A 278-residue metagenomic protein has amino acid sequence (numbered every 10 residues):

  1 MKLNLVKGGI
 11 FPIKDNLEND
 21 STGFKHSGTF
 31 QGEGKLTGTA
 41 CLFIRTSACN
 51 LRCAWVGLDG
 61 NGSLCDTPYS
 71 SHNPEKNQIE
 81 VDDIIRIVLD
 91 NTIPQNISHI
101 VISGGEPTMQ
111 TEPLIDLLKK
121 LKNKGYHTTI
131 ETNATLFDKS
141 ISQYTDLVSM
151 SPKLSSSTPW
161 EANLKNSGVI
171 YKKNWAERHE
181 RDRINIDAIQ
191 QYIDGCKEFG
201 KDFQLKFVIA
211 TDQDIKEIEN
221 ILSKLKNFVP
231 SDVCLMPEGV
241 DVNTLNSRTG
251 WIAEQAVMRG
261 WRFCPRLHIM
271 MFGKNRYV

Functional and structural regions predicted by a protein language model:
M1-L3, G8-I10, N16, T22-K25 (+4 more regions): Conserved Radical SAM active-site core
G28-G32: Short secondary-structure capping/turn segments at boundaries of alpha-helices and beta-strands
K35-T37: A short catalytic or substrate-binding loop motif that flags glycine-/basic-rich loops and adjacent residues that bind
L89, N96-H99, T108-V278: Conserved AdoMet/S-adenosylmethionine-binding subsite of the radical SAM
